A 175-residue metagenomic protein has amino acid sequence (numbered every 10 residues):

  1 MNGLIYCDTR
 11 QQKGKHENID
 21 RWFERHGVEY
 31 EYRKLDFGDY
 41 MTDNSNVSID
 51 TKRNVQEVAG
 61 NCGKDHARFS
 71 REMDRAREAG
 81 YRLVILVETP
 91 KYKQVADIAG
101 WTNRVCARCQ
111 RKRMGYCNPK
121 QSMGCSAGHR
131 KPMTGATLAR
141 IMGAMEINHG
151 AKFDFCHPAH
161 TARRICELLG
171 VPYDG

Functional and structural regions predicted by a protein language model:
M1-N44, Q56-G175: Non-catalytic C-terminal interaction segments of nucleic acid-processing enzymes
V47-R53: Conserved catalytic cores of phosphodiester-cleaving nucleases, focusing on short active-site segments
